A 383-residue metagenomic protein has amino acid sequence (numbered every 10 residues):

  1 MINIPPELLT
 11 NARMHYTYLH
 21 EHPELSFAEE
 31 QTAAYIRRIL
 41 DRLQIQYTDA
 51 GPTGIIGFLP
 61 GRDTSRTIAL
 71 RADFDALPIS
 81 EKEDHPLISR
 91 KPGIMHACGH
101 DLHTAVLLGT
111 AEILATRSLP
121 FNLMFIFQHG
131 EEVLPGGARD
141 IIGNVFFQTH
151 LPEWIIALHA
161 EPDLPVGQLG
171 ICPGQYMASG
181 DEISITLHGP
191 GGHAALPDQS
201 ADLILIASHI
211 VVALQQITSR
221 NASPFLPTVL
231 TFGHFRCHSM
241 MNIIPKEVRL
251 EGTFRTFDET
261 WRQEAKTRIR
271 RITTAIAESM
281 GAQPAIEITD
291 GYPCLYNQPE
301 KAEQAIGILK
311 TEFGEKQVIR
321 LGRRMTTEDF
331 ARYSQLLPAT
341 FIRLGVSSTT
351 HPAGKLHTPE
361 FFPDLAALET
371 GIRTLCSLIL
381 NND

Functional and structural regions predicted by a protein language model:
I2-H96, D101, A105, G109-P120: Acidic/His- and Gly-rich active-site-bordering loop/insert found across diverse amide/peptide-bond hydrolases
L8-H15, A28-I39, R66, I94 (+14 more regions): General structural feature for long, well-ordered alpha-helical segments within catalytic domains of soluble enzymes
L19, G57, L70, H100 (+8 more regions): Divalent metal-coordination and catalytic microenvironments
E24, D73-D75, G130-E132, E161 (+3 more regions): Active-site beta-loop-alpha junctions enriched in small/polar residues
A69-R71, S80, I183-I185, A339-S347: Non-cysteine beta-strand/loop elements that form the S-adenosyl-L-methionine
L77-I79, D84-M95, D101-L102, R117-P245 (+1 more regions): Histidine/acidic-residue-rich, glycine-tolerant segments that coordinate divalent metal ions
S208-D383: Metal-dependent amide/peptide-bond hydrolase catalytic core, centered on the "pita-bread" metallohydrolase fold
